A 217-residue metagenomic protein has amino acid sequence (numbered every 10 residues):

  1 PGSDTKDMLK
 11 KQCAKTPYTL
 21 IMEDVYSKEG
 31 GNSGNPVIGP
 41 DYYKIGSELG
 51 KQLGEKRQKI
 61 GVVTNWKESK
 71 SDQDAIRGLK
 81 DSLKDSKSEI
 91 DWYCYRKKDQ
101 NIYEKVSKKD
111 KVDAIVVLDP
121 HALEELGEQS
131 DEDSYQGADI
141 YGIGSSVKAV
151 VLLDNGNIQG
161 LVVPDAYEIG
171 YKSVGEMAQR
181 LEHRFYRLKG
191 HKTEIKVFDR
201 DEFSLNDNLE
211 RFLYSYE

Functional and structural regions predicted by a protein language model:
P1-Y18, L79, D91, Y95-L152: Hydrophobic alpha-helical
D7-K44, S146-N155: Flexible loop/hinge segments that line or gate small-molecule binding clefts
S27-E29, L53-G54, K80-S82, K87-W92 (+1 more regions): Non-catalytic structural scaffold of enzyme domains
N35, D113-A114, Q159: Conserved acidic residues
P36-I60, S145-V150, P164-F185: Hydrophobic alpha-helical segments within soluble ligand-binding/sensing domains
G39-P40, G61-S71: Short beta-strand->loop
I45-L49, K70-E89, E125, I169 (+1 more regions): Short, solvent-exposed amphipathic alpha-helices that sit in or adjacent to ligand/effector-binding or catalytic
E168-E217: Hinge/cleft segment of the Venus flytrap/periplasmic-binding protein
